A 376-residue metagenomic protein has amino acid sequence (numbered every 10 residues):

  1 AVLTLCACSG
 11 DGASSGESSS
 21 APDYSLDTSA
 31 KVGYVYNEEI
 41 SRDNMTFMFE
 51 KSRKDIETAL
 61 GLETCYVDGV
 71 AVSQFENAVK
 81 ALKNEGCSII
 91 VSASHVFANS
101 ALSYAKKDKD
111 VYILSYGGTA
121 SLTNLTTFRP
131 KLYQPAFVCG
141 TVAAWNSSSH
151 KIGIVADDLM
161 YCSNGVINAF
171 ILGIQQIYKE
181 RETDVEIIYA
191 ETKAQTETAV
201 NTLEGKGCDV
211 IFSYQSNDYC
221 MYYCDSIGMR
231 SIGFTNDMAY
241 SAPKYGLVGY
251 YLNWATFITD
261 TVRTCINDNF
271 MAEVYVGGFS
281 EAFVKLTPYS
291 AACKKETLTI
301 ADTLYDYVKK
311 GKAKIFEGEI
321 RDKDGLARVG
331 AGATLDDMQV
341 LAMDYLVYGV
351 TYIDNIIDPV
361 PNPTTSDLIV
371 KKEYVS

Functional and structural regions predicted by a protein language model:
T4-A7: C-terminal motif of bacterial Sec signal peptides marking the signal peptidase cleavage site
S9-G12: Bacterial signal peptide processing site
A21-D27, K31-A59, C65-V72, H95 (+1 more regions): Extracytoplasmic "Venus flytrap"
R53, V138-R181, V274-K295: An alpha-beta-alpha
C87-H95, L114-Y116, K206-N217, I232-F234: Periplasmic-binding protein-like
K106-P130, N236-K244: Flexible loop/hinge segments that line or gate small-molecule binding clefts
F128-K151, Y250-F270: Hydrophobic alpha-helical segments within soluble ligand-binding/sensing domains
D268-S376: Segments of small-molecule ligand-sensing domains
